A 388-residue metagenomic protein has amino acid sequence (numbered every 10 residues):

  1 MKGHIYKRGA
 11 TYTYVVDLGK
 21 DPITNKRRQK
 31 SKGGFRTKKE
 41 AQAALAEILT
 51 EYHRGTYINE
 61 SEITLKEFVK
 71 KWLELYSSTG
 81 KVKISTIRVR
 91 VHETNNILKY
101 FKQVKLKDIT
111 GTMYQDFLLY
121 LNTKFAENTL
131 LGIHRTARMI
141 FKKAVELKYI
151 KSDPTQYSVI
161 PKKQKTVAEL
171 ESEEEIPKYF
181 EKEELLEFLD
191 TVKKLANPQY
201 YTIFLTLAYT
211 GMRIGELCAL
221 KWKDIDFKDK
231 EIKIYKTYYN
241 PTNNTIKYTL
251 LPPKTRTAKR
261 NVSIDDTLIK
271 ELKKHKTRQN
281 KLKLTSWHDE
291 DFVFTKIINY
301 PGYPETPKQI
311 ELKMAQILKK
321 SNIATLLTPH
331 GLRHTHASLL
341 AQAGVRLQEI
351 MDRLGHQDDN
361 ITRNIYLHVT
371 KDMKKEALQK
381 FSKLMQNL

Functional and structural regions predicted by a protein language model:
M1-T11: Short N-terminal "domain-start" leader segments that mark the transition from disordered tails or signal peptides into
G9-T13, L18-T112, T277-H288: N-terminal DNA-binding module of tyrosine recombinases/phage integrases
G33, T37, S61, L73-Y149 (+3 more regions): N-terminal core-binding DNA-recognition domain of tyrosine site-specific recombinases/integrases
L121, Y179, T206-L207, L339-L340 (+1 more regions): Short alpha-helical segment immediately N-terminal to, or the first helix within, an HTH/HTH-like DNA-binding domain
E127, L131, E146, I150-S152 (+4 more regions): Basic, Lys/Arg- and aromatic-enriched nucleic-acid-binding interface segment
D190-Y200, T210, V262, R278-D289 (+2 more regions): Short, basic (Lys/Arg/His-rich) helix/loop patches that form interaction surfaces in the mid-to-C-terminal regions
D224-E231, A324, V345-I365, K375: Short, polar N-cap/turn motifs at the start of nucleic acid-interacting alpha helices
D229, N240-T242, K247-K259, S263-L268 (+2 more regions): C-terminal secondary-structure termini that scaffold catalytic or DNA-interacting sites
